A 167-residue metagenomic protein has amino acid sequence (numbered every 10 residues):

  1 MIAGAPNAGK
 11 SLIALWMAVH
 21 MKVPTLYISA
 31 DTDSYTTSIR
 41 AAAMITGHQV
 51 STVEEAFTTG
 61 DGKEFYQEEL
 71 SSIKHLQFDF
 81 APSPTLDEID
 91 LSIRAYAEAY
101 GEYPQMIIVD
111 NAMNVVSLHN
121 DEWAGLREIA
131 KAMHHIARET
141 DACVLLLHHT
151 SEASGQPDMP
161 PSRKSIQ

Functional and structural regions predicted by a protein language model:
M1-K22, L26-T36, A81-Q167: P-loop NTPase motor core
D31, T37-R40, H48-V53: Metal-dependent catalytic core segments for phosphate chemistry
A41-M44, R94-Y96: Conserved AAA+ ATPase "sensor/coupling" helix adjacent to the nucleotide-binding pocket
A42, E54-T58, T150, S154: Flexible domain-boundary/linker segments
A43-T46, R163-K164: Short, hinge-like loop/turn segments at secondary-structure boundaries
T46-S72: Phosphate-binding loop that captures ATP/GTP phosphates
Y66-D87: C-terminal amphipathic alpha-helical segment
